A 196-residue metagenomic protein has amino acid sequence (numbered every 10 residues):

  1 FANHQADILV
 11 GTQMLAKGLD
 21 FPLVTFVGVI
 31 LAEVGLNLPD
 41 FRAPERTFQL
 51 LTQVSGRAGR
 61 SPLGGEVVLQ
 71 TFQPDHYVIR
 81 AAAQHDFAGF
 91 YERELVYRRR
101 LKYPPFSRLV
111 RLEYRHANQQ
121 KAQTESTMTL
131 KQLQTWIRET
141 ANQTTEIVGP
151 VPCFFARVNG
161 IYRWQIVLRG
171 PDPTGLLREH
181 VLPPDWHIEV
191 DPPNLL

Functional and structural regions predicted by a protein language model:
F1-L9, L15-L38, Q53-L196: Accessory helical-bundle/CTD segments and flexible terminal tails appended to RecA-like ATPase motors
F41-F48: Short, conserved loop/turn and helix-capping segments at secondary-structure boundaries that abut family-defining
